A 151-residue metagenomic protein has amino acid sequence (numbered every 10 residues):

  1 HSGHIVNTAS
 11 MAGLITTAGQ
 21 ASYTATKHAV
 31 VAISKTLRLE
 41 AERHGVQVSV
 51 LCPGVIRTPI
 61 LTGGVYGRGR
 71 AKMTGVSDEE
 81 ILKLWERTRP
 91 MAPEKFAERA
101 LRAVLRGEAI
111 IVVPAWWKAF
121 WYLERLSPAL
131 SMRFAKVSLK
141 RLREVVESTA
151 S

Functional and structural regions predicted by a protein language model:
G3: Glycine-centered, small-residue-biased loops immediately flanking beta-strands in adenine/cofactor-binding cores
S10: Residue(s) in the substrate-gating loop at a strand-loop-helix junction that position the organic substrate next
I15, T36-V46: Active-site-adjacent segment of SDR/Rossmann-fold oxidoreductases
I15-A21: Active-site loop immediately N-terminal to the catalytic Tyr-X3-Lys motif of short-chain dehydrogenase/reductase
Y23, V31: Catalytic tyrosine of NAD(P)H-dependent dehydrogenase/reductases that use a Tyr as the general acid/base
T26: Active-site helix of classical SDR
R43-A115: SDR active-site lid
G107-R141: A transmembrane-helix-recognition feature enriched in membrane-embedded lipid enzymes and envelope glyco-/phospholipid
